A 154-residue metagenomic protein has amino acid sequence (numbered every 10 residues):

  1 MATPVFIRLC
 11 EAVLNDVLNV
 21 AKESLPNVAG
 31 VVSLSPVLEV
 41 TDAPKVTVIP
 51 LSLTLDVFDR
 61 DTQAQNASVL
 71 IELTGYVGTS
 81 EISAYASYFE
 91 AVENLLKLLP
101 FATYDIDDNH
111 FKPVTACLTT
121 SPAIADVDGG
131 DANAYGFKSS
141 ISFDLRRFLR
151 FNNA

Functional and structural regions predicted by a protein language model:
M1-V37, S52-A154: Charged, amphipathic alpha-helical segments and their flanking helix caps
D42-L53: A short, hydrophobic beta-strand-centered structural micro-motif
